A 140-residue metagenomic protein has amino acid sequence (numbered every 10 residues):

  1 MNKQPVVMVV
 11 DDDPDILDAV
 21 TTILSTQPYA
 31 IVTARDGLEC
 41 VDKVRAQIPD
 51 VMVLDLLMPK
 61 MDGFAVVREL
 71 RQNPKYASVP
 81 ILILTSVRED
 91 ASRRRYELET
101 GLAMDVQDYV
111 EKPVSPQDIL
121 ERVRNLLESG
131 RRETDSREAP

Functional and structural regions predicted by a protein language model:
M1-V6, Q117-P140: Non-catalytic signal-transmission and effector/linker regions of two-component phosphorelay proteins
P14-V32: Two-component/phosphorelay signaling modules centered on CheY-like receiver
P28-R35, K43, V110: Short hydrophobic/Thr-rich beta-strand motif most characteristic of the beta2 strand and flanking loop of CheY-like
R35-E39, D62-R68: Acidic catalytic/metal-coordinating carboxylates
Q47-V53: Active-site beta3 strand of CheY-like receiver
D55, T85: Active-site residues of response regulator receiver
M58: Receiver (REC) domain active-site loop signature in two-component systems and cognate sites in sensor histidine kinases
A65, R88-V110, Q117, E121: Alpha4 helix (beta4-alpha4-beta5 surface) of REC/receiver domains from two-component response regulators
